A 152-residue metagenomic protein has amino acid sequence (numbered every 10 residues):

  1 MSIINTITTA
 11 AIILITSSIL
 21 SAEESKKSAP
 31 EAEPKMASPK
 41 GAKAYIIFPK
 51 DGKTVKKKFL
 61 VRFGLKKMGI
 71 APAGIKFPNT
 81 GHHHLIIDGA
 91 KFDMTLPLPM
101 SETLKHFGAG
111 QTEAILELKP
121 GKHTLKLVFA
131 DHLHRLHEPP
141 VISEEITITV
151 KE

Functional and structural regions predicted by a protein language model:
M1-T8: Bacterial N-terminal signal peptides that target proteins for export
K27-K56: Short, compositionally biased P/S/T/A/G/V-rich stretches that sit at domain boundaries
K57-V61: Structural beta-strand segments of beta-rich domains
G64-I75: Short amphipathic, basic-aromatic surface patches that mediate peripheral association with negatively charged
I75-H83, I142: Short coil-to-beta strand junction motifs in C2/discoidin
F92-M94, A130-E138: Short acidic/polar inter-strand loop motif in beta-rich domains
L98-L133: Short, solvent-exposed, Trp/other aromatic-anchored flexible loops in extracytoplasmic proteins
P139-E152: Short beta-strand elements
